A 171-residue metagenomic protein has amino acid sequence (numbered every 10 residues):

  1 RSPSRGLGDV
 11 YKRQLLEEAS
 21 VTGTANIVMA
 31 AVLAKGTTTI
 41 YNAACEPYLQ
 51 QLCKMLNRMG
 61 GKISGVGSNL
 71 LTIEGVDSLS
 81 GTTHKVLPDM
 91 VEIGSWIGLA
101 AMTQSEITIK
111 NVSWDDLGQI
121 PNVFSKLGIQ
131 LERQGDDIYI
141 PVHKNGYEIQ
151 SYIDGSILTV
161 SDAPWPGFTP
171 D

Functional and structural regions predicted by a protein language model:
R1-Y11: Single conserved hydrophobic/aromatic residue that forms the stacking wall/gate of nucleotide- or nucleobase-binding
S4, Q50, G118: Conserved catalytic core of two-component sensor histidine kinases
G8-D9, N69-E74, D136-V142: A generic structural motif
D9, E46, W114-D116: Acidic, glycine-rich active-site loops and adjacent beta-strand->loop/helix elements that engage anionic groups
D9-Q14, G75-T82, I153-S161: Glycine/charged-rich beta-loop-alpha catalytic/anionic-binding loops adjacent to active sites
E17-M102: Internal metal/ion-chelating core segments
T83-D171: A glycine- and small/hydrophobic-rich beta-loop-beta segment that serves as a flexible "lid/hinge" or phosphate-binding
